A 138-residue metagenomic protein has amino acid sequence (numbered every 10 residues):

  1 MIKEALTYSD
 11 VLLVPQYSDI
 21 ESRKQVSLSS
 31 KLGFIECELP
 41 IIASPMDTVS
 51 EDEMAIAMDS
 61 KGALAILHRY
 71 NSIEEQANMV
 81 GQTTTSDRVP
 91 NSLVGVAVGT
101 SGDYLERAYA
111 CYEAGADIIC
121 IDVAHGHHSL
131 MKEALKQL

Functional and structural regions predicted by a protein language model:
M1-I41: An N-cap/entry alpha-helix motif that binds or orients negatively charged groups
K3-A5, V11, V49-L138: Alpha/beta enzyme core
I41-A43, L67: A short, small-residue-rich loop immediately preceding and capping a beta-strand
